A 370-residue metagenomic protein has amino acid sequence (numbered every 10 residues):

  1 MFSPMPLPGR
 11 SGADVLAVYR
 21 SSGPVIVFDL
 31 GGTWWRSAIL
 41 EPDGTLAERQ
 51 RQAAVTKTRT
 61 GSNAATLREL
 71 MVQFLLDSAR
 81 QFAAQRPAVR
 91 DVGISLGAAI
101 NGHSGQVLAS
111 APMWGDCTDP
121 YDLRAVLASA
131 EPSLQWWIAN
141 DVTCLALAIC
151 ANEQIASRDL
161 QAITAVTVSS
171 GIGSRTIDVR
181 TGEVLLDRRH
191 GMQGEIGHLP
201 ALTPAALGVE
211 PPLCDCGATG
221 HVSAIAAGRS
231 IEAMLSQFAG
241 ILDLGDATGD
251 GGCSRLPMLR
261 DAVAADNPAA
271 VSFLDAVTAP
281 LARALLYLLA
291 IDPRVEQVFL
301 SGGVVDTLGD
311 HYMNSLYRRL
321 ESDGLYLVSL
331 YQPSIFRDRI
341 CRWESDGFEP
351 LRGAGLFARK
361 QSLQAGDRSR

Functional and structural regions predicted by a protein language model:
M1-V25, S104-T118, L134, Q154-I163 (+2 more regions): Nucleotide/phosphate-binding catalytic cleft detector across ATP-hydrolyzing and phosphate-transferring enzymes
R10-V18, S22-P24, A38-L40, A47-R49 (+4 more regions): Glycine/GP-enriched mid-protein hinge/lid loop-to-helix segment characteristic of carbohydrate kinases
R20-S22, I26-Q106, P120: Conserved phosphate-binding loops in N-terminal lobes of ATP-dependent enzymes of the actin/Hsp70/sugar-kinase
K57-V72, A88-V92, I100-T164, E195 (+1 more regions): Glycine-rich phosphate-binding loop and adjoining helix at the ATP-binding site of ATP-dependent phosphoryl-transfer
G61-P87, V222-A224, S230-A233, Q237-F299 (+2 more regions): Adenine-nucleotide phosphate-binding core of ATP-dependent small-molecule kinases
V92-A98, V168-S170, V298-V305: Glycine-rich beta-strand-to-loop/alpha-helix junction loops that act as flexible
A227, H311-L316, P350-A354: Residues at alpha-helix caps and immediate loop-helix transition turns in enzyme cores, especially N- and C-cap
D338-A354: A late-sequence structural motif
